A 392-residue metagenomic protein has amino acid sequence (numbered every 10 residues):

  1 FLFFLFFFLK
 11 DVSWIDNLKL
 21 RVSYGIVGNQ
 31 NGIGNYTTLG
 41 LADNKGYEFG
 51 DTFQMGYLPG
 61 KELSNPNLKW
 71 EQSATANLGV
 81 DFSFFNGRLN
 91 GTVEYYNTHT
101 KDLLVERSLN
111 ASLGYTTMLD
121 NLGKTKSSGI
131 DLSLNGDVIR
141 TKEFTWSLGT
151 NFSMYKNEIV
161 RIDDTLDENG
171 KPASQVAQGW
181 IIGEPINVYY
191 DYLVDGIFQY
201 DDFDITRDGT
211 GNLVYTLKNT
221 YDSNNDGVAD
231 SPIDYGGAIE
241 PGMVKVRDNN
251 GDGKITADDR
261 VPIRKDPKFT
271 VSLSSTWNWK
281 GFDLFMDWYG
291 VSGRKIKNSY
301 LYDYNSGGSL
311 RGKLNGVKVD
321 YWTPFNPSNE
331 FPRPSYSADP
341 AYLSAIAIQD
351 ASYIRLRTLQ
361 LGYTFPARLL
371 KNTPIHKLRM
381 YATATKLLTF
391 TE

Functional and structural regions predicted by a protein language model:
F1-F3, V22, L78-F82, V93 (+5 more regions): Residues on the lipid-exposed face of transmembrane beta-strands in outer-membrane beta-barrel proteins
F4-L18, N31, F85-R88, I139-W146 (+5 more regions): Short loop/turn motifs that connect adjacent beta-strands in outer-membrane beta-barrel proteins
K10-Q72, N90, E94-T125, D163 (+1 more regions): Solvent-exposed loop/turn elements at secondary-structure boundaries
D11-S13, I26-L41, L103-R107, A111 (+3 more regions): Outer-membrane beta-barrel and related beta-rich outer-membrane complex signature in Gram-negative bacteria
Y24-G28, Y95-K101, G136-V138, F152-E158 (+5 more regions): Transmembrane beta-strands of outer-membrane beta-barrel pores
G34-T37, D120, D137-V261, T385: Conserved small-residue
E48-N90, M118-T141, I181-I197, R264-F269: Outer-membrane beta-barrel signature, preferentially recognizing the C-terminal barrel domain of Gram-negative
D230, A238-P241, V291-T385: Extracytoplasmic gating/loop element in the C-terminal half of outer-membrane beta-barrel translocons and assembly
